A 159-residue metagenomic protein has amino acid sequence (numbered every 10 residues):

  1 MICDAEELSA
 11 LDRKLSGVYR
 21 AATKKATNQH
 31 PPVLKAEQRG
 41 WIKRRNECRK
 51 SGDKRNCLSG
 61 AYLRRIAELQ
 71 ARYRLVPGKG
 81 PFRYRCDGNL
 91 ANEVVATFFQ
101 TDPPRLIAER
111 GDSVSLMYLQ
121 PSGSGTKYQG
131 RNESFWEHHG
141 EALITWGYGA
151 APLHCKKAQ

Functional and structural regions predicted by a protein language model:
M1-Q159: N-terminal alpha-helical modules
